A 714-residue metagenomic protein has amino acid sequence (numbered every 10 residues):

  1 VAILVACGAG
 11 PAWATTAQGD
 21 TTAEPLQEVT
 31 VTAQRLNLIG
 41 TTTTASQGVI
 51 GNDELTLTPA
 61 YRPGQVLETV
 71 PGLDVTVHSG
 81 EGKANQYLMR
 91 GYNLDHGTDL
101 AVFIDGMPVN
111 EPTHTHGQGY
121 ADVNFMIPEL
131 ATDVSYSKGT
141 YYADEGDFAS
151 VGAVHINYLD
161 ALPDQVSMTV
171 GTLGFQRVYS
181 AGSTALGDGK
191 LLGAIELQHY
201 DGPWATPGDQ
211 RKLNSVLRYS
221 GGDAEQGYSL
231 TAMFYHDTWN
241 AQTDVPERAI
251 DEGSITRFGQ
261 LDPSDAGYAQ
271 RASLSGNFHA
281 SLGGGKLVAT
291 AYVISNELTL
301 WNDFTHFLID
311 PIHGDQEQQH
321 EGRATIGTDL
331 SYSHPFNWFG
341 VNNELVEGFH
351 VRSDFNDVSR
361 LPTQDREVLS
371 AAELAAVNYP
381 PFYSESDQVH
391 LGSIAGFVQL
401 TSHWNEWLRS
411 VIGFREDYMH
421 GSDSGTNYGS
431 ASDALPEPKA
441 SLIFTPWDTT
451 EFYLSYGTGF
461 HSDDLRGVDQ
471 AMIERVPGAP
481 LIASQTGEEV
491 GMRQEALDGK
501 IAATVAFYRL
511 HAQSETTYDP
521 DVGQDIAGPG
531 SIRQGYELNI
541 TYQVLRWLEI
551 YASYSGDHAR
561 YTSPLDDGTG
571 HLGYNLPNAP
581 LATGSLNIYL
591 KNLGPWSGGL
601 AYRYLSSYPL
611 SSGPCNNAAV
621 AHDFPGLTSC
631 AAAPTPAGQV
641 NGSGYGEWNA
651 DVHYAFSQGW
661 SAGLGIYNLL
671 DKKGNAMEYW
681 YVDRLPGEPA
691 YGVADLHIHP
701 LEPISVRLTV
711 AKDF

Functional and structural regions predicted by a protein language model:
Q47, G64, E68-E111: Extracytoplasmic beta-strand/coil segments of soluble accessory domains associated with Gram-negative outer-membrane
P108-K138, I156-N157, R248, A479 (+1 more regions): Short acidic/polar hinge/loop motifs at secondary-structure boundaries that mediate gating or recognition
N124-Q165, D713: A beta-strand signature from Gram-negative outer-membrane beta-barrel systems, especially the internal plug domain
V170-H199, W204-Q242, S264-K286, V351 (+1 more regions): Transmembrane beta-barrel wall of Gram-negative outer-membrane proteins
Q226-M233, Y268-G425, L497, A503-F507 (+1 more regions): Face-selective signature of the C-terminal outer-membrane beta-barrel domain
N277, K286-F304, T445, E451-G457 (+1 more regions): Membrane-embedded beta-barrel scaffold of Gram-negative outer-membrane proteins
Y332-H334, H403-E406, M419, A506-H511 (+2 more regions): Gram-negative outer-membrane beta-barrel transporters
Y604-C615, H653-F714: C-terminal beta-signal and adjacent terminal beta-strands/loops of Gram-negative outer-membrane beta-barrel proteins
